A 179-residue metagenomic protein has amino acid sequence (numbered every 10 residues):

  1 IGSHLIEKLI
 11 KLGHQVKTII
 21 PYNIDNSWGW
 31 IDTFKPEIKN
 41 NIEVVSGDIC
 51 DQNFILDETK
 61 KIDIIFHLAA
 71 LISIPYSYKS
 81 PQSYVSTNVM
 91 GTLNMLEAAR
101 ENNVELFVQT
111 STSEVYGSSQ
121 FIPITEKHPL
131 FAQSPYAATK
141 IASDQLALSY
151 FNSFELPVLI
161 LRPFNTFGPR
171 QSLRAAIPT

Functional and structural regions predicted by a protein language model:
I1-T166: N-terminal Rossmann-like NAD(P)+-binding domain of SDR-like oxidoreductases, especially those catalyzing
I141, T166-T179: Glycine/proline-rich active-site loop of Rossmann-fold NAD(P)-dependent oxidoreductases
